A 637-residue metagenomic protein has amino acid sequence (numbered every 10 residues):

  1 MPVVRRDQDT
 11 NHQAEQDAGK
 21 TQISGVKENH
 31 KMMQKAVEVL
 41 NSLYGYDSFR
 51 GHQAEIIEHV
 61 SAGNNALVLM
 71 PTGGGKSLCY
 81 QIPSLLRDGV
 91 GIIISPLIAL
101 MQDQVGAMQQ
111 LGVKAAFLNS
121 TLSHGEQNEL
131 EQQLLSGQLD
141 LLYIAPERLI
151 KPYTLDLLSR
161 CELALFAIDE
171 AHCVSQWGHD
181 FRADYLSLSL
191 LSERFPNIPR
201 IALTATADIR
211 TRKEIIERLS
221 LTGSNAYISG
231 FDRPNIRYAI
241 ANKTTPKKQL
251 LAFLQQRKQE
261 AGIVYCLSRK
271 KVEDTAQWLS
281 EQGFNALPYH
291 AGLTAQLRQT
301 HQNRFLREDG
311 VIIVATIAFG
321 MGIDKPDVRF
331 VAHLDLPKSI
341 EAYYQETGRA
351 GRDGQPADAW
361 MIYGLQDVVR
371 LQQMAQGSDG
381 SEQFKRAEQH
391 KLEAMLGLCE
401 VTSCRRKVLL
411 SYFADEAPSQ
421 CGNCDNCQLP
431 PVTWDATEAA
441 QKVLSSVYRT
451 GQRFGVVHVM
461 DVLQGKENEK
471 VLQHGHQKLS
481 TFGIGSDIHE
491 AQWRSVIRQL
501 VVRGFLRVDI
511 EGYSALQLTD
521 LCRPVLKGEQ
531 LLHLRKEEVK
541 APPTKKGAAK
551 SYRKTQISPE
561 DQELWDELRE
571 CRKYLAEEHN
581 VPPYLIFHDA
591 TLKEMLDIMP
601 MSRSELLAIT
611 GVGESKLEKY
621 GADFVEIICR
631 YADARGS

Functional and structural regions predicted by a protein language model:
M1-D7, Q22, V26-A36, A387-Q389 (+1 more regions): Accessory DNA-binding and partner-docking regions appended to nucleic-acid-acting proteins, especially the terminal
M32-Q34, E38-L43, D47, G51 (+7 more regions): Helicase motor core with emphasis on the C-terminal RecA-like subdomain
H59, H333, L398, E594-M595: Short alpha-helical segment immediately N-terminal to, or the first helix within, an HTH/HTH-like DNA-binding domain
A99: Conserved Rossmann-like nucleotide-cofactor binding loop
Q383-F413: Short, charged low-complexity linear segments at domain edges
